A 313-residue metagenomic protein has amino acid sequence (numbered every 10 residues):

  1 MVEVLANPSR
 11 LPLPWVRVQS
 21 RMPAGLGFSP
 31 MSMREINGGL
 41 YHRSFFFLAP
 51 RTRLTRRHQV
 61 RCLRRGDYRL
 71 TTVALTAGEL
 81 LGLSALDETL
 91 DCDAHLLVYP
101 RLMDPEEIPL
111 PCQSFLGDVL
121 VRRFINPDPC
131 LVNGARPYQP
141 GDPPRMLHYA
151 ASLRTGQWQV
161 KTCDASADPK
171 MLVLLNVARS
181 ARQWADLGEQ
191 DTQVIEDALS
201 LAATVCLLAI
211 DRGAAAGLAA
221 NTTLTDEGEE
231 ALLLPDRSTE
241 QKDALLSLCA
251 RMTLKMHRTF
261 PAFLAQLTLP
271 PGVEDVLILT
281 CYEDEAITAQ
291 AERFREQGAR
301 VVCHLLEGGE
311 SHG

Functional and structural regions predicted by a protein language model:
M1-G228: An amphipathic, basic-hydrophobic helix/alpha-beta surface used to engage anionic, phosphate-rich ligands or surfaces
A24-G25, L224-E229, T239, D243-G313: Von Willebrand factor type A / integrin I
D236: A charged helix-plus-loop insertion that forms the helical arch/lid used to bind and gate nucleic-acid substrates
